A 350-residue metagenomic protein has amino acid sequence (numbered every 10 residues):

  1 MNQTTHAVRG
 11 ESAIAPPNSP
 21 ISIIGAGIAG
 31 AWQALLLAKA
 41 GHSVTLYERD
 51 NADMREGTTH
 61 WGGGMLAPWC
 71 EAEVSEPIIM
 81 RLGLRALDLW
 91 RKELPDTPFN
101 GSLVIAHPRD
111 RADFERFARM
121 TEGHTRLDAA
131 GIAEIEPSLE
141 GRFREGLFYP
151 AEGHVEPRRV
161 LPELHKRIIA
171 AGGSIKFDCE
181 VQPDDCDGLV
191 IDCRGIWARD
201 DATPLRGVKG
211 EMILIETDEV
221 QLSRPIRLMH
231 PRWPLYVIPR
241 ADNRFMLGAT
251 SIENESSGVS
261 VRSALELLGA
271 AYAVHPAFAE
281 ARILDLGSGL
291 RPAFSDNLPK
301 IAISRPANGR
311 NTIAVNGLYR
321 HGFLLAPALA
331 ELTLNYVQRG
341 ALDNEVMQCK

Functional and structural regions predicted by a protein language model:
I21-T45: N-terminal Rossmann-like FAD-binding beta1-loop-alpha1 element of flavoenzymes
I24, C186-I196, A330: Short hydrophobic core segments
L35-K39, L66, D96-P98, I196-R310: Active-site substrate-recognition segment that forms the wall of the catalytic cavity or substrate channel
K39-T58: Glycine-rich FAD pyrophosphate-binding loop
G63-I135: Dinucleotide-binding Rossmann-like beta1-alpha1 core, especially the glycine-rich loop that anchors the ADP
V74-L84, I105-D110, L147-E163, G258-R262: Short beta-strand to alpha-helix junction loop
L147-Q182, C193: Helical element adjacent to the flavin cofactor pocket in flavoenzyme catalytic cores
A281-K350: C-terminal catalytic lobe of FAD-dependent flavoproteins
